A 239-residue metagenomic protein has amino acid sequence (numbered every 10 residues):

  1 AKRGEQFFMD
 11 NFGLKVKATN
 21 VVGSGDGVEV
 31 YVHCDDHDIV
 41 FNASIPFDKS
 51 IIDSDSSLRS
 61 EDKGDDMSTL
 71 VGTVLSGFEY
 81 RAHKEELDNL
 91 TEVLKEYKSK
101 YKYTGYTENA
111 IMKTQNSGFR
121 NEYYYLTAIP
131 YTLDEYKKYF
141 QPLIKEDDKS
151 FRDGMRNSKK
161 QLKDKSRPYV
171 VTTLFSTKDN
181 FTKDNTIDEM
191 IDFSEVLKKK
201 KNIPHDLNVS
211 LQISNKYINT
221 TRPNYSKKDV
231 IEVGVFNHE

Functional and structural regions predicted by a protein language model:
A1-K17, T186-K199: Short, non-transmembrane alpha-helical segments in secretory-pathway proteins
E5, T19, S158-K160: Generic recognition of flexible, low-complexity loop/linker segments
F8, V16-A18, V30, K145-S150: Generic hydrophobic secondary-structure signal
L14-F47: Exposed beta-strand-loop-beta-strand "reactive/processing" segments of non-cytosolic proteins
I39-D66, K199-H205: A short, surface-exposed beta-strand/turn
D62-S210, N215-V230, G234, E239: Metal-dependent nuclease catalytic core centered on acidic motifs
